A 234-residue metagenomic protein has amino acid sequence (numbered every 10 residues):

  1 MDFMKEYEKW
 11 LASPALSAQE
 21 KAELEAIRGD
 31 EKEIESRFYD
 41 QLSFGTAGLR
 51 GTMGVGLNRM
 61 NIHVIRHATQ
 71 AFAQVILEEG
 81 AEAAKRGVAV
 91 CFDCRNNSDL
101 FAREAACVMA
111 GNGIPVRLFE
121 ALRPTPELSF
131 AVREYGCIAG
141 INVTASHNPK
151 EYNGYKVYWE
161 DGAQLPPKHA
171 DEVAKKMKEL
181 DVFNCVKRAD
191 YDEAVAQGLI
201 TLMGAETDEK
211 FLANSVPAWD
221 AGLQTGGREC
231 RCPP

Functional and structural regions predicted by a protein language model:
M1-H67, K176-N184, Q197-T201: Cofactor-/ligand-binding subdomain signature composed of acidic, glycine-rich, tryptophan-containing flexible loops
K9-S13, A83-E160: Ferredoxin-reductase
L16, L49-G51, G56-N58, R95 (+4 more regions): Short, glycine-/Ser/Thr-/acidic-enriched flexible segments
E33-F38, L42, N153-P234: Gly/Ser/Thr-enriched, mixed-charge loops and adjacent short helices that form phosphate/oxyanion-binding elements
G51-L57, R86-F92, I114, T201 (+1 more regions): Glycine- and acidic
M60-Q70, N97, E120, P124 (+1 more regions): Phosphate/oxyanion-binding active-site loops and adjacent basic polyanion-contact surfaces
T69-V88, D220-C230: Glycine-rich phosphate/diphosphate-binding loops that line cofactor/substrate pockets in enzymes
Q70, R103, C107, P126 (+4 more regions): Residues on a specific face of well-ordered alpha-helices
